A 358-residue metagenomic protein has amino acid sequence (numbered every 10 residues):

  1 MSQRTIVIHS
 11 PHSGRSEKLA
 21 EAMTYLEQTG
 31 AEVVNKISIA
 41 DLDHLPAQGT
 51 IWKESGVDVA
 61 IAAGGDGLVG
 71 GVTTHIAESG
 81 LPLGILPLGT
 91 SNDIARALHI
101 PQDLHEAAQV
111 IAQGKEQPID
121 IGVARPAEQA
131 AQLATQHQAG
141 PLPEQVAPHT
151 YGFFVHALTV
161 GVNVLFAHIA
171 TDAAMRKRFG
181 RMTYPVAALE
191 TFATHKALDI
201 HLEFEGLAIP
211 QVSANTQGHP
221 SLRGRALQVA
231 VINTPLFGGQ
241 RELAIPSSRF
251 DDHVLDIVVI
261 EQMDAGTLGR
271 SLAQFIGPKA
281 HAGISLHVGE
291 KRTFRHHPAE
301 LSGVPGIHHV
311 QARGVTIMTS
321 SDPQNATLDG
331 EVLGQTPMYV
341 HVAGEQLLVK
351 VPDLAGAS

Functional and structural regions predicted by a protein language model:
M1-A60, G70, T74-E78, H105-E106 (+2 more regions): ATP/NTP phosphate-donor binding region
I6, I39, E78, P82 (+1 more regions): Catalytic core of DAGKc-family lipid kinases
V7, G218, R223, S247-D252 (+1 more regions): ATP/nucleoside-binding phosphotransfer catalytic cores, i.e., glycine-rich phosphate-binding loops
E17-K18, G71-T73, A95-R96, L133-A134 (+3 more regions): Short glycine-/acidic-enriched loop or helix-start segments at secondary-structure transitions that form or flank
A62-D66: N-terminal glycine-rich "phosphate-gripper" loop used for MgATP/nucleotide binding and carboxylate activation
T159, N163, Q228-P246, V332: Glycine-rich phosphate/pyrophosphate-binding beta-alpha loops
N163-F166, P210-V212, F237-Q240, A265-G269: Short acidic/glycine-rich loop or secondary-structure boundary segments that cap or lie
A174-P185, F237, I245-T267: Gly/Ser/Thr-rich active-site loops/lids in small-molecule metabolic enzymes that frequently grip phosphoryl groups
